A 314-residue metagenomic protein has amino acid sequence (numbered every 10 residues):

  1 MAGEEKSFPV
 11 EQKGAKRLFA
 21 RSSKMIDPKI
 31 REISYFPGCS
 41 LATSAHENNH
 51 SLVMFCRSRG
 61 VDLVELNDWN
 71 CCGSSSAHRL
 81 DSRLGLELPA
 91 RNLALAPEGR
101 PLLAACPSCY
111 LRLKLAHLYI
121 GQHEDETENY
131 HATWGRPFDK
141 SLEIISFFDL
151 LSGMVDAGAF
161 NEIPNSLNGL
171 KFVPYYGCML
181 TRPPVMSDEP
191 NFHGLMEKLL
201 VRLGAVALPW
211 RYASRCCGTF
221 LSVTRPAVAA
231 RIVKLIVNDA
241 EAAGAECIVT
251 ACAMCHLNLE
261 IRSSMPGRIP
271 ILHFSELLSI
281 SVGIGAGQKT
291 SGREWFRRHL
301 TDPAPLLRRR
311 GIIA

Functional and structural regions predicted by a protein language model:
A2-A314: Iron-sulfur cluster-binding electron-transfer modules in prokaryotic oxidoreductases
